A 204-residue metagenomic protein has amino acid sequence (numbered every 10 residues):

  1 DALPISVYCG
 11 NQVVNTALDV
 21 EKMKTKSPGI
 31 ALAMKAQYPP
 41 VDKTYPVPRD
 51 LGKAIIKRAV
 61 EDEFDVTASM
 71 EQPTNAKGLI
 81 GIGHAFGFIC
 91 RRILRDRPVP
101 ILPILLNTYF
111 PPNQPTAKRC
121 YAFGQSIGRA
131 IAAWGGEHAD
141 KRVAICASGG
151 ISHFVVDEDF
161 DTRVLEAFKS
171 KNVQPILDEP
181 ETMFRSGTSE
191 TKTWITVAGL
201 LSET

Functional and structural regions predicted by a protein language model:
A2-L3: Short, small-residue-biased leader/transition segments that mark boundaries at the very start of proteins
V7-P111: His/Asp/Glu-rich, glycine-adjacent segments that coordinate divalent cations and/or stabilize oxyanion chemistry on
P46, Q174-T204: Polyanion-binding loop/helix "lid" in catalytic or ligand-binding cores
L51, F123, F160, S189-T193: Catalytic-loop motifs flanking and including active-site residues across diverse enzymes
K57-V66, L94-P100, Q125-R142, S170 (+1 more regions): Secondary-structure boundary elements
Q114-V164: Active-site beta-strand/loop microenvironment that shapes enzyme catalytic pockets
V155-T182: Metal-dependent phosphoesterases centered on the DNase I-like endonuclease/exonuclease/phosphatase
